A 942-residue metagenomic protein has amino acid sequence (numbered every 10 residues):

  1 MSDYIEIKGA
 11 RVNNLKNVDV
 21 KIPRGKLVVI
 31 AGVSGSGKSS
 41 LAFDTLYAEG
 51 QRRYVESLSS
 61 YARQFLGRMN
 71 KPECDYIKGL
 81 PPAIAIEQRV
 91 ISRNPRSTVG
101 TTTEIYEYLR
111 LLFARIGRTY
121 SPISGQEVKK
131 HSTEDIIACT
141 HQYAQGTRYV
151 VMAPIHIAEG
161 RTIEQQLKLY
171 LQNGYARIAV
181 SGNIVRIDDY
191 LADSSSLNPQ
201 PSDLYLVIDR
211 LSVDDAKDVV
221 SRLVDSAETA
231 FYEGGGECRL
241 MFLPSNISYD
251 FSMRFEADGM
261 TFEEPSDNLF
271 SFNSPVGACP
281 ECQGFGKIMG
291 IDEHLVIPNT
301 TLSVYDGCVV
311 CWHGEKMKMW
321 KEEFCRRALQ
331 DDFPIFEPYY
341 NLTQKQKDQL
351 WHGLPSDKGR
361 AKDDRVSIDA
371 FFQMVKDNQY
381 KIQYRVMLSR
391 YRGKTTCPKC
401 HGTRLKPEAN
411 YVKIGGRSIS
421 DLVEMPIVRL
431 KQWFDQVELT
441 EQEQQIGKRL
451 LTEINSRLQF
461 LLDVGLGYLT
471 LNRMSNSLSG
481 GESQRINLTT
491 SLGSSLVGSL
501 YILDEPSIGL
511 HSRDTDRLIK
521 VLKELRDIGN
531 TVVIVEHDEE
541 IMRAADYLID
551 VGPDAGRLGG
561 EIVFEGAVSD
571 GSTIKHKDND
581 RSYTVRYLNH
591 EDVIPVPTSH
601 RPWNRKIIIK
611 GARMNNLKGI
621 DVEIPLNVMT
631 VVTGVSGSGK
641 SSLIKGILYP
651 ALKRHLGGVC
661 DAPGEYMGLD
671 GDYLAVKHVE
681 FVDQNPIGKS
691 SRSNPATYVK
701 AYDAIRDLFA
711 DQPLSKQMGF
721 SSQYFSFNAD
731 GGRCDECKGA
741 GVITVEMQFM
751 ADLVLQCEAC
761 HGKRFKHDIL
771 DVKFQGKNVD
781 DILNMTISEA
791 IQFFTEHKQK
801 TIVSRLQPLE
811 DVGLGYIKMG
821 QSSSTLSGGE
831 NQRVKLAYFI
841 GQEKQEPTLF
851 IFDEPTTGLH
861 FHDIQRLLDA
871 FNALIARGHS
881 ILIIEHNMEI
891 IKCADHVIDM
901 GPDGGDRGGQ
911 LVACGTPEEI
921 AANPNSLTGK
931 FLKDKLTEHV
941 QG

Functional and structural regions predicted by a protein language model:
M1-G942: Conserved phosphate-binding elements of NTP-dependent enzyme cores
